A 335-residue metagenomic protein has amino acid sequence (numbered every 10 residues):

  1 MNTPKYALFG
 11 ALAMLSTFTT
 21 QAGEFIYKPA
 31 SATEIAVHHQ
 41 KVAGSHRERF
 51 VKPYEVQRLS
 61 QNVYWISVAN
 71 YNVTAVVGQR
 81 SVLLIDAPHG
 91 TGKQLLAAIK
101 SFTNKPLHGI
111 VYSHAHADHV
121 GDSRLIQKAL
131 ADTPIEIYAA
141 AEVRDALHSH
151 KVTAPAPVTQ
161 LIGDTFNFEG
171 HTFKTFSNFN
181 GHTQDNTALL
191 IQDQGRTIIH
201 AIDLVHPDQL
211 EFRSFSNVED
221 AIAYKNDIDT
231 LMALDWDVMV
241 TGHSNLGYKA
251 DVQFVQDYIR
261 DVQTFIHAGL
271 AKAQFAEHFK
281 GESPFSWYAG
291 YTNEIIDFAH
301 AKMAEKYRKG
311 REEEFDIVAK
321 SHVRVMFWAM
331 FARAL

Functional and structural regions predicted by a protein language model:
M1-L8: Bacterial N-terminal signal peptides that target proteins for export
G23-F25, A276-L335: C-terminal regulatory/interaction regions
K52-A98, A188-Q192, R196-I202: Conserved beta-strand hairpin/beta-sheet module of binuclear metal-dependent hydrolase folds, prominently
I85-A87, H108-H116, Y138-A141, N178 (+2 more regions): Active-site neighborhood of phospho(di)ester-bond hydrolases with catalytic His/Asp-centered motifs
G92, A115-D122, R144-L147, T183-N186 (+3 more regions): Active-site environment of divalent metal-dependent phosphoester hydrolases
A97-N167: Active-site HxH/HxHxD metal-binding segment of metal-dependent hydrolases
Y138-N186, D193-G195, K225-T230: Metallo-beta-lactamase
I222-W287: Divalent-metal (often Zn2+) His-rich catalytic cores of metallo-beta-lactamase-fold enzymes
